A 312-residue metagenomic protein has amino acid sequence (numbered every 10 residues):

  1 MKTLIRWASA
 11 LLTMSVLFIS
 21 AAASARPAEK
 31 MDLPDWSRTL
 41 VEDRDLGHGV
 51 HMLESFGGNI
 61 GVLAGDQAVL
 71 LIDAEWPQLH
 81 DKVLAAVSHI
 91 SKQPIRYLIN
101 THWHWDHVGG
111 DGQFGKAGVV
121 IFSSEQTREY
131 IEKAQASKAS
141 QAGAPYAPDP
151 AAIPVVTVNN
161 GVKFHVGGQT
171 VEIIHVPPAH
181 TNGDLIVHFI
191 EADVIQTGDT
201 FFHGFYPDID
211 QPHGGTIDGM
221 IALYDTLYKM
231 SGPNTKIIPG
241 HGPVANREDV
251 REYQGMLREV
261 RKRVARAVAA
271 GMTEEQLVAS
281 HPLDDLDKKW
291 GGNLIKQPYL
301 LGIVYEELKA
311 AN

Functional and structural regions predicted by a protein language model:
M1-R6: Positively charged n-region of N-terminal signal peptides that target proteins for export
S9-S20: Bacterial N-terminal signal peptides
A21, R26-M31, K229-N234, P243-N312: Accessory terminal helices/loops
R26-L46: Short N-terminal segments immediately surrounding and downstream of signal-peptide cleavage
E42-V87, V187-F189, V194-T197: Conserved beta-strand hairpin/beta-sheet module of binuclear metal-dependent hydrolase folds, prominently
G49, L63, D73, V87 (+10 more regions): Divalent metal-coordination and catalytic microenvironments
A68-V69, W76-Q78, K163, T170 (+2 more regions): Metallo-beta-lactamase
A85-H165, N182: Active-site HxH/HxHxD metal-binding segment of metal-dependent hydrolases
